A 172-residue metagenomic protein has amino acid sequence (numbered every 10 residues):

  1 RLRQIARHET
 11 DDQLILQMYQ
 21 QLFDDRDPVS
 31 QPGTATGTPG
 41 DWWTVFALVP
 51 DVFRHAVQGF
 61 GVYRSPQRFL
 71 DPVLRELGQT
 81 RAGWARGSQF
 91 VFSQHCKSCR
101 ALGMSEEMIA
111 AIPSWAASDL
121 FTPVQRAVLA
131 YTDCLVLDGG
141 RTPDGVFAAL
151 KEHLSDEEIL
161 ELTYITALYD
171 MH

Functional and structural regions predicted by a protein language model:
R1-P72, R100: Secretory/endomembrane lumenal or extracellular ectodomains immediately following the signal peptide
G37-V45, P72-A85, L160-T163: Alpha-helical scaffold segments that form or flank carboxylate-/histidine-based iron centers
V49, F53-A56, R81-Q89, V128 (+2 more regions): Alpha-helical transition-metal enzyme core signature, strongest for iron centers
F53-R68, A111-S114, P143-H153: Short amphipathic alpha-helical segments and their helix-coil junctions
R54-H55, E76-E107: Conserved alpha-helical segments that form or flank metal/cofactor-binding pockets of metalloenzymes
L70-D71, G103-E107, S155-D156: Helix N-cap / loop-to-helix initiation motif
S98-T122: Histidine/lysine/aspartate-rich catalytic loop segments that bind and position anionic ligands
T122-T163: Acidic/histidine-rich alpha-helical segments that form the ligand environment of transition-metal centers
